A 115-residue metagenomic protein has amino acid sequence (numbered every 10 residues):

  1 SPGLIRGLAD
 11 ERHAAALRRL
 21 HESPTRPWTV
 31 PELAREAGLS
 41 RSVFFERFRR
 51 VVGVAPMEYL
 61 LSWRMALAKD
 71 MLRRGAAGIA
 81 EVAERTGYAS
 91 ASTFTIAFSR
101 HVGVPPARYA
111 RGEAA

Functional and structural regions predicted by a protein language model:
S1-L4, V52: Short, Lys/Arg-enriched N-terminal segment that forms or immediately precedes the first helix of a structured domain
L4-I5, R18-H21: Helical cap/lid subdomains and adjacent loops of hydrolase enzymes that gate the active-site channel and determine
L8-A16, V52, L61-R64: N-terminal positioning helix adjacent to the helix-turn-helix/winged-helix DNA-binding module
H21, R26-W63, A83-R108, G112: Basic/polar phosphate-binding segments, predominantly the helix-turn-helix DNA-binding elements of transcriptional
F44, A76-G78: Helix-turn-helix DNA-binding module
